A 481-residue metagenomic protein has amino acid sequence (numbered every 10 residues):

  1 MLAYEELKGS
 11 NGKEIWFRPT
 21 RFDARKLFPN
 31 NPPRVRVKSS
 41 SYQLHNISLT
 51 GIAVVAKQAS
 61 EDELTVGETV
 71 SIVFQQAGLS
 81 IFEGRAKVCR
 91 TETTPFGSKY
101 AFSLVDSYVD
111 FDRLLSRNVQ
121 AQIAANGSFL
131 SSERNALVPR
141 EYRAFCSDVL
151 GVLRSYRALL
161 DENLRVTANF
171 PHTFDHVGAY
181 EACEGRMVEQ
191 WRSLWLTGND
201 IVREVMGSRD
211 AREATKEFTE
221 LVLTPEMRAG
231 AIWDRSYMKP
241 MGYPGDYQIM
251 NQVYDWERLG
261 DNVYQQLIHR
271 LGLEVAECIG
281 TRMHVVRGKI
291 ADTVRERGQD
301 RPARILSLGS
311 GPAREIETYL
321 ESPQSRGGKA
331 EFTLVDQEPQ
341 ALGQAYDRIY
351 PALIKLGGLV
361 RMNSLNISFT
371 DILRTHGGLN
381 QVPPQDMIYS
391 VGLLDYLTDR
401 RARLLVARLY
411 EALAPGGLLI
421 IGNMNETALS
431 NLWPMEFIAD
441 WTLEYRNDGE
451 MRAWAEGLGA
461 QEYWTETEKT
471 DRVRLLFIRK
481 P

Functional and structural regions predicted by a protein language model:
M1-L49, K57, V119-A136: N-terminal helix initiation/capping motif
F28-V37, L64-I81: Short conserved beta-strand and strand-loop elements enriched in small hydrophobics with frequent Asp/Gly
I52-A56, E92-D106: Short, solvent-exposed secondary-structure boundary/capping segments
G67, G127, L150, R154-I201 (+9 more regions): Class I (Rossmann-like) S-adenosyl-L-methionine-dependent methyltransferase catalytic domain, capturing the SAM-binding
A86, D110-V263, K289, T293: N-terminal accessory segments
D300-G311: Conserved class I S-adenosyl-L-methionine
T375-I388: A short acidic, Gly/Pro-enriched loop at the edge of an enzyme's catalytic core that lines a small-molecule cofactor
Q385-R400: A short SAM/SAH-binding and catalytic strip from SAM-dependent methyltransferases
